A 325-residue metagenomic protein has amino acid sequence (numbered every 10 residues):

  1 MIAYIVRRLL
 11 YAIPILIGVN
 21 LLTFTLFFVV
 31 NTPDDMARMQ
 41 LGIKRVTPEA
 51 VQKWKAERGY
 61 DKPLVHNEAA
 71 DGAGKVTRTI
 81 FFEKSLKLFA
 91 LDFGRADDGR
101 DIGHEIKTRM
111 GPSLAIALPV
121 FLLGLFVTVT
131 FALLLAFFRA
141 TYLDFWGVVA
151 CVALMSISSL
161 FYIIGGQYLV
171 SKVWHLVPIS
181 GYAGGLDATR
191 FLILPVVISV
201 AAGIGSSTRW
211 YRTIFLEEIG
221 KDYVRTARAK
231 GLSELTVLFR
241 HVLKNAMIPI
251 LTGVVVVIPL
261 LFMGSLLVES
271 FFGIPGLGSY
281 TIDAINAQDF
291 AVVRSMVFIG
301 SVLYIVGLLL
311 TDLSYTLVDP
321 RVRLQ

Functional and structural regions predicted by a protein language model:
I2-A3, M110-L143, S159, A183-Q325: Alpha-helical transmembrane segments of integral membrane proteins, especially multi-pass inner/plasma-membrane
V6-L16: N-terminal signal-anchor/signal peptide hydrophobic helix marking the start of the first transmembrane segment
L9, A50, W54, T77-F93 (+9 more regions): Hydrophobic alpha-helical segments of integral membrane proteins, encompassing both true transmembrane helices
A12, R109, S113, V149-V152 (+2 more regions): Residue-level signal for discrete positions within transmembrane alpha-helices of multi-pass small-molecule
L16-L21, V152-I163, G253-I258: Hydrophobic alpha-helical membrane-insertion segments
L16-V76, W174-A188: Hydrophobic alpha-helical transmembrane segments of membrane transport/permease proteins and related membrane-embedded
T25-D34, K87, V149-P178, I198-V200 (+1 more regions): Membrane-water interface segments at the C-terminal ends of transmembrane alpha-helices in multi-pass inner-membrane
P63-V129: An internal, D/E-rich "acidic patch" concept
